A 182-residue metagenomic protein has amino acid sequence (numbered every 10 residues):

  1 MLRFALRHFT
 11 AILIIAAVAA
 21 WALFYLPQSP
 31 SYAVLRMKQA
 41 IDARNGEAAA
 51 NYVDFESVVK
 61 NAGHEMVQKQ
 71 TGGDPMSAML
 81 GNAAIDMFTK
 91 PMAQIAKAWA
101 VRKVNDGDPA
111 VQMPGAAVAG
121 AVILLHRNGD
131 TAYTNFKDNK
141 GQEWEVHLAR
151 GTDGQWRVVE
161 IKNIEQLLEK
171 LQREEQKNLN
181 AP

Functional and structural regions predicted by a protein language model:
M1-R7: Positively charged n-region of N-terminal signal peptides that target proteins for export
R7-P27: Hydrophobic membrane-insertion alpha-helices, especially the h-region of bacterial N-terminal signal peptides
I15, Q68-D74, K177-N180: Juxtamembrane/interface motifs at transmembrane-helix termini
F24-I41: Ser/Thr/Pro/Gly-rich low-complexity linker/stalk segments immediately outside membranes or between
S31, D42-Q70: Short extracytoplasmic
V59-A96, A100: Glycine- and small hydrophobic-rich membrane-insertion segments that are intrinsically disordered in solution
K90-P182: Exposed beta-sheet edge and beta->alpha loop/turn motif
